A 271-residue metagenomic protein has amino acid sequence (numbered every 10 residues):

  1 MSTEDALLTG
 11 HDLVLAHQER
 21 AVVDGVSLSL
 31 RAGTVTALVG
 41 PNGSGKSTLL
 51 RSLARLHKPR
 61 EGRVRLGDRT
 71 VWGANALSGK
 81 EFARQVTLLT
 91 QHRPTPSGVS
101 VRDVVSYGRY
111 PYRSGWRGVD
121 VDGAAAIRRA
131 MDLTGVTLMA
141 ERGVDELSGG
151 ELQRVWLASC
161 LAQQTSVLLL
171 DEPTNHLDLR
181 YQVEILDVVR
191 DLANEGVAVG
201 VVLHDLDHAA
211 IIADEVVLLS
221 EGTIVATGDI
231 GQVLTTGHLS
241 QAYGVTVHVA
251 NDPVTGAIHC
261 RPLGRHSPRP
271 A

Functional and structural regions predicted by a protein language model:
V39-P41: The feature captures the beta-strand-to-loop junction immediately N-terminal to the Walker
A54: Helix-to-loop junction immediately C-terminal to a conserved catalytic motif
R63-E81: ABC ATPase NBD Q-loop/coupling interface
S106, V121-M139, Q164: Conserved ABC ATPase "signature" region
G118, G143-L147, E151: Conserved ABC ATPase signature
L168-E172: Catalytic Walker B motif of ABC-type/P-loop ATPase nucleotide-binding domains
A242-A271: ABC ATPase nucleotide-binding domains
